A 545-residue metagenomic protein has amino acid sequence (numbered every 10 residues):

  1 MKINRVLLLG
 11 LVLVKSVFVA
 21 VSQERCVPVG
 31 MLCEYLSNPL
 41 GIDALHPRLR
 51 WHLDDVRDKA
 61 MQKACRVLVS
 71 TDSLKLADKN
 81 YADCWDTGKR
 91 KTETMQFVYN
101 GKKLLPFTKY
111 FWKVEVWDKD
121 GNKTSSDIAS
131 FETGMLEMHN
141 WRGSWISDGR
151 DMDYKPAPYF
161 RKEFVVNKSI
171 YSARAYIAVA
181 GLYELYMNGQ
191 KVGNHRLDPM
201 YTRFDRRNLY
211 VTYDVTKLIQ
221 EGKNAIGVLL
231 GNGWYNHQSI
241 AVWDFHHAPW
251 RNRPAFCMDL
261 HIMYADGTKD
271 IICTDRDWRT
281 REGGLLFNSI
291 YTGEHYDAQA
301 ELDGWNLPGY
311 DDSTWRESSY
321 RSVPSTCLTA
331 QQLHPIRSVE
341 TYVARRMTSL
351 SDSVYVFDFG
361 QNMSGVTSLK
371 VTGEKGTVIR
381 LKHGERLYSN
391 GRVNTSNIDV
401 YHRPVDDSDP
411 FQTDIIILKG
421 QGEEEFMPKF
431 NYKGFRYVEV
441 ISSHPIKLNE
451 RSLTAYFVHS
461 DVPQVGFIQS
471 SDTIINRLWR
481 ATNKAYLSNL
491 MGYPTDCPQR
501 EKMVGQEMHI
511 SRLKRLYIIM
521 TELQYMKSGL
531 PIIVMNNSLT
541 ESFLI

Functional and structural regions predicted by a protein language model:
M1-V27: Bacterial Sec-dependent N-terminal signal peptides
E24-K109, K113-Q499, E507-M508, Q524-I533 (+1 more regions): Extracellular/oxidizing-compartment recognition motifs
S511-E522: Well-ordered alpha-helical scaffold segments within catalytic/enzyme domains
